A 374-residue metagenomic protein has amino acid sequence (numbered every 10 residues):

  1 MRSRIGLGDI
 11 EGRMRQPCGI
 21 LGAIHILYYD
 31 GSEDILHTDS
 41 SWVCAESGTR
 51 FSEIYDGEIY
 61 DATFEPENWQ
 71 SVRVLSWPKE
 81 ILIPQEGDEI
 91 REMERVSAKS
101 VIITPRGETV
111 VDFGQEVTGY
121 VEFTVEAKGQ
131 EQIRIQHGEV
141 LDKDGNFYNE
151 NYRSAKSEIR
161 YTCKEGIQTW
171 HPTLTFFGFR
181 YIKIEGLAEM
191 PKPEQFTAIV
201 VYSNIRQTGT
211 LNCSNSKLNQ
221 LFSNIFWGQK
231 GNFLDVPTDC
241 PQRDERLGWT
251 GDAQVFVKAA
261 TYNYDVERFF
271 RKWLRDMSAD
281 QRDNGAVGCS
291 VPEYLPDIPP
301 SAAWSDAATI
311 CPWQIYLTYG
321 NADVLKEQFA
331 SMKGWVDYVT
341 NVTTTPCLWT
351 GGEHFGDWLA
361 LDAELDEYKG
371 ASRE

Functional and structural regions predicted by a protein language model:
M1-R243, G251-D252, R268-R271, G288-E293 (+4 more regions): Extracellular/oxidizing-compartment recognition motifs
L187-Q195, L218, T261-R275, Q281-N284 (+3 more regions): Structural helix-adjacent loops and short alpha-helical linkers that scaffold large soluble proteins
K217, E245-W249, D297-A307, V324 (+2 more regions): Secondary-structure capping and boundary motifs in well-ordered enzyme cores
G248, I310, T340, L348-T350: Structural recognition of the beta-strand scaffold that forms the well-ordered cores of secreted hydrolase catalytic
W249-T261, E267-R271, A302-Q314, E374: Well-ordered alpha-helical segments within folded domains of soluble proteins
A360, G370-E374: Active-site-adjacent "subsite" loops/lids of carbohydrate-active enzymes
